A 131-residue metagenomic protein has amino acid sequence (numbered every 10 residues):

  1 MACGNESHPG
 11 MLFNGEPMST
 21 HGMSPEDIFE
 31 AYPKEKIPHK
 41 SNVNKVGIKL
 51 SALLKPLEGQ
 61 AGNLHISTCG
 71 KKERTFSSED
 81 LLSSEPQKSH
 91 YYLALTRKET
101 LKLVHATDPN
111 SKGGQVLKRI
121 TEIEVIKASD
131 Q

Functional and structural regions predicted by a protein language model:
M1-Q131: N-terminal intrinsically disordered, low-complexity segments enriched in P/E/S/T
